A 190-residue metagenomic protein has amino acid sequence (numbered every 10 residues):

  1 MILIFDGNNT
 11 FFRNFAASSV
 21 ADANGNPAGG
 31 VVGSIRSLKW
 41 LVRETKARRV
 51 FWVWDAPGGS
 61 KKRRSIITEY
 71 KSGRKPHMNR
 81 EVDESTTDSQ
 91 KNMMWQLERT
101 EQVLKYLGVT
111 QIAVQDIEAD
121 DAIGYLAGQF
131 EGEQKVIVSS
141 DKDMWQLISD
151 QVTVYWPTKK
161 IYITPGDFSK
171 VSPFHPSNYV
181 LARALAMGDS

Functional and structural regions predicted by a protein language model:
M1-G108, K160: Domain-level signal for Mg2+-assisted phosphodiester chemistry and nucleotide/NA-binding surfaces in nucleic-acid
V20-A21, P76-S190: Extended two-metal-dependent nuclease catalytic cores across DNA- and RNA-processing enzymes
